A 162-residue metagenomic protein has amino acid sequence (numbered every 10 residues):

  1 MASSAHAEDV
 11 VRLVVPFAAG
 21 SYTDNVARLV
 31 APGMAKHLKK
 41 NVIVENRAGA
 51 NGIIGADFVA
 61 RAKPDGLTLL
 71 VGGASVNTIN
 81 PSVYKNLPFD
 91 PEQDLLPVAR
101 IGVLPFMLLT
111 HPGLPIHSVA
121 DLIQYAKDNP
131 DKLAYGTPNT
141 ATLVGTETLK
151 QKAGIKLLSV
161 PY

Functional and structural regions predicted by a protein language model:
A2-S4: N-terminal signal peptide c-region/cleavage motif recognized by signal peptidases
L13-L29, A50, G136-T140: Extracytoplasmic "Venus flytrap"
T23-K39, L143-Q151: Short, polar/charged alpha-helical segment
V30, A50-G52, L69-I79, L95 (+2 more regions): Ligand-binding clamshell of periplasmic/extracellular solute-binding protein-like
V30, M34, L38, N46 (+4 more regions): Sec/Tat-exported extracytoplasmic proteins
R61-L67, S82-Y162: Hinge/capping helix and adjacent helix->loop/strand transition within the periplasmic-binding protein
